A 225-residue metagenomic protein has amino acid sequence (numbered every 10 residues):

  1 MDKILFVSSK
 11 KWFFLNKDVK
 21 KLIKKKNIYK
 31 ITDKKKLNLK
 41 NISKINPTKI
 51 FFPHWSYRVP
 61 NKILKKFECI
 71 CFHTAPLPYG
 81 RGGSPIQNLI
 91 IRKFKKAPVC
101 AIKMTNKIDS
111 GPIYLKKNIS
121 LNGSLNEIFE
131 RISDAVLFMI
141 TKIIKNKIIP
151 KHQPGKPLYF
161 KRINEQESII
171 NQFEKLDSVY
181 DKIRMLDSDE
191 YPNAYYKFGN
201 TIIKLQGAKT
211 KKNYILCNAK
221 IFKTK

Functional and structural regions predicted by a protein language model:
M1-K225: One-carbon transfer enzymes
